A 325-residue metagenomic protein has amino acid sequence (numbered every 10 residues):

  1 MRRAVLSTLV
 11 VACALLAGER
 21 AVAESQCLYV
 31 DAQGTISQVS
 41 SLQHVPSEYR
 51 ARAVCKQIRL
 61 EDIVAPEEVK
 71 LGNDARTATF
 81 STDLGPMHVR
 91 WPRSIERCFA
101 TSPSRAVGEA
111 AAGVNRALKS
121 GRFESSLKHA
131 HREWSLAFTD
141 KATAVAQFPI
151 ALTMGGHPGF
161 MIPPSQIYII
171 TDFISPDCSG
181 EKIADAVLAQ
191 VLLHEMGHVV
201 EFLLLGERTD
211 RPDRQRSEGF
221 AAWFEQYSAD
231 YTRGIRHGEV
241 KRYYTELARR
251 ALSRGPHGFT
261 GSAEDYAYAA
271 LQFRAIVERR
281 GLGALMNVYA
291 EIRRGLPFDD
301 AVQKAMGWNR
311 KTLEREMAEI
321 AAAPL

Functional and structural regions predicted by a protein language model:
M1-A4: Positively charged n-region of N-terminal signal peptides that target proteins for export
S7-L16: Bacterial N-terminal signal peptides
V22-G72: Short, cationic interaction patches enriched in Lys/Arg with P/S/T/G and frequent prolines that mark the mature domain
S25, R132, P163-S165, S217 (+1 more regions): Residues that flank catalytic or metal-binding motifs in active/ligand-binding sites
R76-R208, F298: Juxtacatalytic substrate-recognition/specificity segment
V187, V191, L203, E207-R279 (+1 more regions): Acidic/His/Gly-enriched intrinsically disordered linker/tail segments that often contain short helix/coil "MoRF-like"
